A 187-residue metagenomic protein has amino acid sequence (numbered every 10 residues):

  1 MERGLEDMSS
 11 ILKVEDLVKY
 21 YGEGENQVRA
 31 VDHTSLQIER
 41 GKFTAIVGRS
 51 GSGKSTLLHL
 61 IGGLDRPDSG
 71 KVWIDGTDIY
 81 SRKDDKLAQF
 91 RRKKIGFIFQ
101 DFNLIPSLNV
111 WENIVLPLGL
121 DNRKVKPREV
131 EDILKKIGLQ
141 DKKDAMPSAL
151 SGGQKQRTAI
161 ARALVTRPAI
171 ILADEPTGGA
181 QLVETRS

Functional and structural regions predicted by a protein language model:
E2-D7: Short, Lys/Arg-enriched N-terminal segments with co-localized hydrophobic residues within the first ~10-30 amino acids
I11-S187: ABC family nucleotide-binding domain
